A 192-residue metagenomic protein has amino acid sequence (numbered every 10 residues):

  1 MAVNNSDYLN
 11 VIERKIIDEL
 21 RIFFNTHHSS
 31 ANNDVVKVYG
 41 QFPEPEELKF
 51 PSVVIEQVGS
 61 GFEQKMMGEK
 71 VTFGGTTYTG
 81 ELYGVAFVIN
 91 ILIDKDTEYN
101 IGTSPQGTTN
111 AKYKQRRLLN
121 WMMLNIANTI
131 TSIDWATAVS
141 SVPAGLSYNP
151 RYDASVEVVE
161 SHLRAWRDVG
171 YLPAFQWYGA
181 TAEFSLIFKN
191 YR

Functional and structural regions predicted by a protein language model:
M1-K37, G59-R192: Charged, amphipathic alpha-helical segments and their flanking helix caps
K37-K49: Short acidic low-complexity segments
L48-E63: A short, hydrophobic beta-strand-centered structural micro-motif
